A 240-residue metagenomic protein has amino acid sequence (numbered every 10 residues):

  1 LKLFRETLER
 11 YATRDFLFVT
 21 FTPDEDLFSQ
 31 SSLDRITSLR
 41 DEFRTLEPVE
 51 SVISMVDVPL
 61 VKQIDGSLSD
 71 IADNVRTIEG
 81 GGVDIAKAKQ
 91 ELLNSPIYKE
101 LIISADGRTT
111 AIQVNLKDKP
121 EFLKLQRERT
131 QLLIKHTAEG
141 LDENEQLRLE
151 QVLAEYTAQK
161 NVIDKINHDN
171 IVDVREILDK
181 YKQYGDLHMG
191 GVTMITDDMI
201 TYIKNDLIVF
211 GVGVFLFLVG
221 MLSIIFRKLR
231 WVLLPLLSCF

Functional and structural regions predicted by a protein language model:
L1-E25, L33, E79-I102: Solvent-exposed, non-transmembrane loop/terminal regulatory segments of multi-pass membrane proteins
R14, F18, M55-N74, S95-Q113 (+1 more regions): Short beta-strand/turn "edge" motifs
V19-T22, T37-I64: Short amphipathic beta-strand/extended segments in non-transmembrane regions
D24, D57, K117-K119: Solvent-exposed coil/turn segments that connect beta secondary-structure elements in extracytoplasmic/periplasmic
L33, T37, K62-G80, I200-I208: Charged, often glycine-rich, active-site loop that binds/positions anionic groups
D34, G81-L229, F240: Extracytoplasmic
L234-C239: Alpha-helical transmembrane segments of multi-pass membrane proteins, especially transporters and channels
